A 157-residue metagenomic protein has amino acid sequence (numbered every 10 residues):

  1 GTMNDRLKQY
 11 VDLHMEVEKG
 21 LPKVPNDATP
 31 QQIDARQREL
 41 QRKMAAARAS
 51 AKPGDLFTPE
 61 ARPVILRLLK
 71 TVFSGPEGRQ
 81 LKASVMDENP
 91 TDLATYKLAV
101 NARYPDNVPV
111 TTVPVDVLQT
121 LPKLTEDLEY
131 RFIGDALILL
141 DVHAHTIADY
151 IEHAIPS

Functional and structural regions predicted by a protein language model:
T2-D5, T120-P122: Extracellular/luminal recognition modules and glycoprotein regions
M3-A61: Early exported N-terminus immediately downstream of N-terminal targeting peptides
D12, V17-K23, D27, S50 (+10 more regions): Generic marker of "main functional regions" within proteins
R38-V113: Mid-length scaffold segments of soluble, non-membrane domains
A83-S157: Amphipathic, charged alpha-helical segments and their helix-to-coil junctions in extracytoplasmic/peripheral assemblies
